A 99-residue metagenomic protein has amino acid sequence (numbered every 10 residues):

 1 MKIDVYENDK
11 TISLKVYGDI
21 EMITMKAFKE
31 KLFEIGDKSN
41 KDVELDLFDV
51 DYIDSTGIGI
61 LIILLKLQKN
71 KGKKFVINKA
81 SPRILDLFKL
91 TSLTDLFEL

Functional and structural regions predicted by a protein language model:
M1-D4, S92-L99: Short hydrophobic/aromatic patches at helix-to-coil boundaries
M1-K15: Short beta-strand/loop segment at the start of cytosolic alpha/beta domains
D19-L96: Amphipathic alpha-helical interaction surfaces in cytosolic regulatory modules
